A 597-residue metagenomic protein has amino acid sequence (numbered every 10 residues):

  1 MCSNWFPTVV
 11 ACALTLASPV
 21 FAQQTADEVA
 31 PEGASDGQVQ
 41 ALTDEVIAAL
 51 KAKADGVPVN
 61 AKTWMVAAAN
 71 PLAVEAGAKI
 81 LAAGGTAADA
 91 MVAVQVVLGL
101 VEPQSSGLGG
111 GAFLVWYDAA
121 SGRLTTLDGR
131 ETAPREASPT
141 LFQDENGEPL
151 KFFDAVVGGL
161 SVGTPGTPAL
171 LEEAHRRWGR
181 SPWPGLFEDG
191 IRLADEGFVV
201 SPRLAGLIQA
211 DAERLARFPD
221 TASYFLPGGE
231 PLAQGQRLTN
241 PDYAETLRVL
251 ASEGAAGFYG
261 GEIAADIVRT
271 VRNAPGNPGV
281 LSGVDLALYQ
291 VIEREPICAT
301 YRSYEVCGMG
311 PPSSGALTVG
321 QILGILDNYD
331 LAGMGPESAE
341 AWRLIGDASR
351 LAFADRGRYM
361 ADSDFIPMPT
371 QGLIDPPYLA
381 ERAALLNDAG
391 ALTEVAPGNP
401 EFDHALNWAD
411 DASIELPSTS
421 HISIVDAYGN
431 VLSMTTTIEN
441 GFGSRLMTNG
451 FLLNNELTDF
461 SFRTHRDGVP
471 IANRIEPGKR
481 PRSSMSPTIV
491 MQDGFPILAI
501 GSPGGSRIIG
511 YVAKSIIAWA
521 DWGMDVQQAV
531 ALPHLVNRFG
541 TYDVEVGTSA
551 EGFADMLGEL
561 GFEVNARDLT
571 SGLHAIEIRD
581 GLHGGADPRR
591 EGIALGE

Functional and structural regions predicted by a protein language model:
M1-V9: Bacterial N-terminal signal peptides that target proteins for export
V9-A17: Bacterial N-terminal signal peptides
S18-A22: Sec/Tat signal peptide C-region and signal peptidase I cleavage site
Q24-E75, K79, A87-E253, F258-G260 (+4 more regions): Noncatalytic scaffold domains of N-terminal-nucleophile
T43, N328-T437, D587: Internal maturation/activation junctions in enzymes
L100-Q104, G111-T126, N277-S282, N430-L498 (+2 more regions): Active-site rim segments in enzyme catalytic domains, especially the processed small/beta chain of N-terminal
E293, L416-T419, S483-M485: Short, small/polar residue-rich loop motifs at catalytic or cofactor-binding pockets
G478-R480, V512, D521-D568: Extended C-terminal subregions enriched in glycine
